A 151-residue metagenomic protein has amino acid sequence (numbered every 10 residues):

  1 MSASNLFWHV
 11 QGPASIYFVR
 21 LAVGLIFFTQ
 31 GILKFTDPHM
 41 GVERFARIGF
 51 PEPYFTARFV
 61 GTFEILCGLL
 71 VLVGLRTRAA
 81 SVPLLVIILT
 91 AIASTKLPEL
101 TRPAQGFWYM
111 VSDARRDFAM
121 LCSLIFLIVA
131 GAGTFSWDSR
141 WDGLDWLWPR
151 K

Functional and structural regions predicted by a protein language model:
M1-T36, Y54-T62, L66-L69, V73-K151: Extended, low-polarity transmembrane helix blocks
T36-E52: Membrane-interface interhelical connector segments
